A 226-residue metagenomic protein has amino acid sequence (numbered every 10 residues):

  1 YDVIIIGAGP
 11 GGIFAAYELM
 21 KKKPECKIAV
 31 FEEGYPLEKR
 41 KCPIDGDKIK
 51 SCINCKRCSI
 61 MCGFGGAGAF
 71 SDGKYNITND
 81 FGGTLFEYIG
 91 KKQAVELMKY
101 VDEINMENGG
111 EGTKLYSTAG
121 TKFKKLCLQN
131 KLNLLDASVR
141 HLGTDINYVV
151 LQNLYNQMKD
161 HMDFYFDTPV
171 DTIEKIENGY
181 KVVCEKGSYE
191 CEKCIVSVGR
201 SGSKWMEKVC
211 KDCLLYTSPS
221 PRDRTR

Functional and structural regions predicted by a protein language model:
Y1-G9: Beta1/beta-strand and adjacent pyrophosphate-binding region of the FAD-binding site in flavoprotein oxidoreductases
I6, Y189-G199: Short hydrophobic core segments
G12: N-terminal Rossmann-fold NAD(P) dinucleotide-binding loop
K27-E32: Short beta-strand "acidic-cap" motif of Rossmann-like dinucleotide-binding folds
P36-R40, I44-H161: Conserved N-terminal/central alpha/beta ligand/cofactor-binding core
F166-N178: A conserved short coil-to-beta-strand element within the FAD-binding core of flavoproteins
S201-V209: Flavin (primarily FAD) binding-site architecture
Y216-R226: Single conserved hydrophobic/aromatic residue that forms the stacking wall/gate of nucleotide- or nucleobase-binding
